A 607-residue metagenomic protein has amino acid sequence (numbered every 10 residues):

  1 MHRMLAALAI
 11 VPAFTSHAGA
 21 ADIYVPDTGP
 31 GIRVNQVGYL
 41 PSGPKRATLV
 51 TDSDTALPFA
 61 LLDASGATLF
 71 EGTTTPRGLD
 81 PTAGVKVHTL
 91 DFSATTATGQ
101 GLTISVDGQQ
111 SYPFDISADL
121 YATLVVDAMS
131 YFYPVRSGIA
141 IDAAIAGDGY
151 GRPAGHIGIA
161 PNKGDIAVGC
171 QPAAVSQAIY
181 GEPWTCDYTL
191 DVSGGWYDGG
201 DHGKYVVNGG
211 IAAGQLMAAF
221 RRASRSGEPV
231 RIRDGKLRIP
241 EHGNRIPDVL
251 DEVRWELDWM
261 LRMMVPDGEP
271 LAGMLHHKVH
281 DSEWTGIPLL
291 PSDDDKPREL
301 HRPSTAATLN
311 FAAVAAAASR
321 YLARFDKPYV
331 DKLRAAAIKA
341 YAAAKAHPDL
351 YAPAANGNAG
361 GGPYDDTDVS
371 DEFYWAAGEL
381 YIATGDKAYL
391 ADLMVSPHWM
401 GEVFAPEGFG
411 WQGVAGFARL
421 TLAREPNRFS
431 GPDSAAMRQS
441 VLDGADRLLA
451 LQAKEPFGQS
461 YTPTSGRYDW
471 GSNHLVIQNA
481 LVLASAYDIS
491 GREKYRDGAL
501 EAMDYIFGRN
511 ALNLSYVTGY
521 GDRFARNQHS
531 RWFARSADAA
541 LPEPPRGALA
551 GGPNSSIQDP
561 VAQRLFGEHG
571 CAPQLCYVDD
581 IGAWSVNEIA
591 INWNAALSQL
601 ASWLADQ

Functional and structural regions predicted by a protein language model:
M1-R3: Positively charged n-region of N-terminal signal peptides that target proteins for export
A6-S16: Bacterial N-terminal signal peptides
A18-A21: Boundary at the C-terminal end of the N-terminal hydrophobic targeting segment
I23-D27: Proline/serine/threonine-rich low-complexity linkers at boundaries of modular beta-sandwich domains
R33-Q110, A118-L120, A128, Y133-G210 (+9 more regions): Aromatic (Trp/Tyr) and acidic
A218-W255, D293-E299, A317-R334: Short coil/linker segments at helix-helix boundaries
P247-L271: Carboxylate/His-rich catalytic cores and anion/metal-binding grooves
V314-T367, A423-R428: C-terminal transactivation domains of fungal Zn(2)-Cys(6)
